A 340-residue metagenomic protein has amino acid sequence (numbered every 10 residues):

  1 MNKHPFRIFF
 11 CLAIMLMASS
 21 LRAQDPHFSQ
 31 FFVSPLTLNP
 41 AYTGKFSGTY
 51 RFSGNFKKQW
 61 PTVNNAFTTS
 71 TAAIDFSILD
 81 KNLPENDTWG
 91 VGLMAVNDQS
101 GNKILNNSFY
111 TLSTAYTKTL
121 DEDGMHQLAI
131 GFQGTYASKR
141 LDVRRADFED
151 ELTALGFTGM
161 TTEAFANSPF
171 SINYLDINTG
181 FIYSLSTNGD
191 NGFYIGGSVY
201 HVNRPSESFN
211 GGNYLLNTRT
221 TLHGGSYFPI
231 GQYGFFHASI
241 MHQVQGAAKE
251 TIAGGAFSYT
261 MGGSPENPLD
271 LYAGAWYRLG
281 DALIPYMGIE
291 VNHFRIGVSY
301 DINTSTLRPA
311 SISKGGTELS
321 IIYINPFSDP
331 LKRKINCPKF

Functional and structural regions predicted by a protein language model:
M1-F10: Bacterial N-terminal signal peptides that target proteins for export
F9-A18: Bacterial N-terminal signal peptides
S19-A23: Sec/Tat signal peptide C-region and signal peptidase I cleavage site
Q24-F340: Subset of outer-membrane beta-barrel
